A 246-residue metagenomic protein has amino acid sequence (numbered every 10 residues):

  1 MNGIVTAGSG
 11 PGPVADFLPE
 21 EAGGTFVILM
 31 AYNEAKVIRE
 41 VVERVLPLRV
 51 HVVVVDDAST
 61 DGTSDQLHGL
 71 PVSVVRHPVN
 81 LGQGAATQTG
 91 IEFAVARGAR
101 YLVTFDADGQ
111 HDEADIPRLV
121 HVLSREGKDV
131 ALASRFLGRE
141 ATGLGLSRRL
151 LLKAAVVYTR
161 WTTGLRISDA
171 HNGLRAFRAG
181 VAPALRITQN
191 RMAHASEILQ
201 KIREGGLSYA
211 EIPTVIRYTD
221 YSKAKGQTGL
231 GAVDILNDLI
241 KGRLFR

Functional and structural regions predicted by a protein language model:
M1-G24, T162-G164, I187-R246: Hydrophobic helical membrane-anchoring modules
G10-D16, L29-P47: Short, well-formed alpha-helical segments that are part of the catalytic scaffolds of diverse glycosyltransferases
A22-F26, R44-V54, G62, V72: Short loop->beta transition adjacent to catalytic acidic/histidine clusters or analogous donor-positioning motifs
A31-Y32, V55-D57, H77: Conserved sequence signature across two-component system core domains
K36-E40, D61-G69: Acidic helix N-cap motif at the loop->helix transition within catalytic regions of sugar-transfer enzymes
D56-D65, G109: A conserved acidic beta->alpha catalytic loop
H77-A96, Y101, E113-M192, Y218-L244: Acceptor/aglycone-binding surface of glycosyltransferases and processive sugar-polymer synthases
